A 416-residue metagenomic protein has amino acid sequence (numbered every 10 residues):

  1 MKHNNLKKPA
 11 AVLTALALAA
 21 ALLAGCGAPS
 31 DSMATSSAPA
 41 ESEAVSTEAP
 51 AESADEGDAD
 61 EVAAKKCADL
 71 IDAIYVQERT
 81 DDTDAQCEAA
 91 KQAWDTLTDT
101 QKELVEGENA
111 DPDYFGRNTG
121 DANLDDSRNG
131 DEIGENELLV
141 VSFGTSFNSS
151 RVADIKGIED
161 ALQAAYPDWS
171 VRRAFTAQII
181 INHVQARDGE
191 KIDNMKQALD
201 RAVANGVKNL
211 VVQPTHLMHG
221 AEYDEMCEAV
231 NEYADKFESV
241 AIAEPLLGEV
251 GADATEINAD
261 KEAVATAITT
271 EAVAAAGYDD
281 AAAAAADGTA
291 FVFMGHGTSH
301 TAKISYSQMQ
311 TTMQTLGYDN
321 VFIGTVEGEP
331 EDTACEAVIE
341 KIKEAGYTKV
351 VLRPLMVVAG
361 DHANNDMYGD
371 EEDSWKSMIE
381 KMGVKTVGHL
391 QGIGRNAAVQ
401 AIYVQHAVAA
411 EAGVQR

Functional and structural regions predicted by a protein language model:
M1-V12: Bacterial Sec-dependent N-terminal signal peptides
A15: Cytosolic nucleotide-binding catalytic cores of signal-transduction proteins
A19-A20, D60: Residue-level signal for mature regions of secreted extracellular proteins and peptides
A21-G25: C-terminal motif of bacterial Sec signal peptides marking the signal peptidase cleavage site
G27-S30: Bacterial signal peptide processing site
S32-D55: Intrinsically disordered, low-complexity serine/threonine-rich repeat tracts
D55-T119: Beta-rich interaction/scaffold domains
G57, E61, N109-V351, V357-R416: Extended amphipathic ligand-handling, pore-lining, and cofactor/metal-binding catalytic surfaces
